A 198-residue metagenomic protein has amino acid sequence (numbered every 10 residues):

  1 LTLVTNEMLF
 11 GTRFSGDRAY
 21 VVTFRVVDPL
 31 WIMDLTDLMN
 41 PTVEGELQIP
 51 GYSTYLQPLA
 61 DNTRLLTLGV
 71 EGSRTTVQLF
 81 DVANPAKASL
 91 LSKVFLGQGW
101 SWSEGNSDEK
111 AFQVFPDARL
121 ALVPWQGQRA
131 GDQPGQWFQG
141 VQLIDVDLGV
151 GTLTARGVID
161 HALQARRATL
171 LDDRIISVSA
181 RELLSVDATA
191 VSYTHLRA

Functional and structural regions predicted by a protein language model:
L1-L38, P50-S53: Beta-propeller domains
L1-T2, T42-E46, S92, Q98-W100 (+1 more regions): A short beta-strand motif characteristic of beta-propeller blades
E7-G11, G51-P58, S101-A111, L163-A168: Repeated scaffold domains used in trafficking and secretory/extracellular systems, primarily beta-propellers
F14-G16, A60-D61, P116-D117, L170-L171: Residue-level detector of Asp-centered blade-edge/turn motifs that repeat once per structural unit in beta-propeller
R18-T23, T63-G69, R119-Q126, R174-V178: Short beta-strand elements that form the blades of beta-propeller/WD-repeat-like and other beta-sheet-rich scaffold
L35-L38, F80-K87, I144-G151, A188-V191: Short loop/turn segments immediately following beta-strands, especially the blade-tip and inter-blade linker loops
T67, G72-R74, E104-D147: Loop/turn-rich, solvent-exposed surfaces of beta-rich toroidal or solenoidal domains
T194-A198: Conserved small/polar residues in nucleotide/adenosyl-binding loops
